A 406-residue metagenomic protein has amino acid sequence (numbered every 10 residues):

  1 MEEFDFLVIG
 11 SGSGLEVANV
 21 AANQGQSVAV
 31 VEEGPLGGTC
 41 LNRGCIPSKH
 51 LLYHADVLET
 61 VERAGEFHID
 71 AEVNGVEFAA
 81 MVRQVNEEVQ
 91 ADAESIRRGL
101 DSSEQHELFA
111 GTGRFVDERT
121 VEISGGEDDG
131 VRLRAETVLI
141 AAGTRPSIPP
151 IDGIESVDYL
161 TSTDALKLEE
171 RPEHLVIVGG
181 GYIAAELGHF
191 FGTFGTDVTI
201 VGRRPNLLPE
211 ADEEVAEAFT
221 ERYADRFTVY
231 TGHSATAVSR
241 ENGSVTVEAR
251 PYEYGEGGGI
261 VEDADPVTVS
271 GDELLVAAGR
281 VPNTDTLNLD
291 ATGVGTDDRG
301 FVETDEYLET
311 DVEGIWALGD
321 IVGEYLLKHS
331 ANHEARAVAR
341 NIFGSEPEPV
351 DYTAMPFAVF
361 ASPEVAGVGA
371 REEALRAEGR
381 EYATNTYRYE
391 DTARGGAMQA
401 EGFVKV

Functional and structural regions predicted by a protein language model:
E2-F4, D128-T137, I260-E273, T284 (+1 more regions): Core beta-strand elements of the Rossmann-like FAD/NAD(P) dinucleotide-binding domain in flavoenzyme oxidoreductases
E2-F4, N19-Q26, V31-R171, R204-L207 (+5 more regions): Glycine-rich flavin
E2-F6, S11-E16, N23-Q26, D212-E214 (+3 more regions): Mid-to-C-terminal Rossmann-like scaffold of FAD/NAD(P)H-dependent oxidoreductases
L7-I9, G113, R132-G143, I177-V178 (+3 more regions): Short hydrophobic core segments
S13-G14, G37, I183: Hydrophobic/small residue at the entry helix of a nucleotide-binding pocket
E107, R114-E122, D197-E306: A Rossmann-like FAD-binding core segment of flavoenzymes
E155-P172, E256, T268-G344: FAD-site-proximal beta/loop scaffold in flavoenzymes
E169-A211, V215: Rossmann-like NAD(P)H-binding beta-loop-alpha module
